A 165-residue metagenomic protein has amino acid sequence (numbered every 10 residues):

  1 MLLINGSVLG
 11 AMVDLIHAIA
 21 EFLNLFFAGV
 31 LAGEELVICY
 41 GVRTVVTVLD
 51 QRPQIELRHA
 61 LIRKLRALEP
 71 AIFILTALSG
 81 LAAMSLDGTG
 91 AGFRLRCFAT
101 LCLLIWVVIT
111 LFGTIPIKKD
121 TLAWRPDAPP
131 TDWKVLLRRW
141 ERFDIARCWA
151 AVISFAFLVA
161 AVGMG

Functional and structural regions predicted by a protein language model:
M1-A18: Short, strongly hydrophobic alpha-helical membrane anchors
D14-G29, T89-L104: Interfacial segments of alpha-helical transmembrane regions
H17-F22, A28-L75, L122-L137: Interfacial loop at the N-terminal end of multi-pass membrane proteins
Y40-G41, F73, A77-G90, G113: Membrane-helix exit/interface motif
P70-A83, R147-A156: Core segments of transmembrane alpha-helices that mediate helix-helix packing or line hydrophobic substrate/ligand
L104-F112: Mid-bilayer segments of alpha-helical transmembrane spans in multi-pass integral membrane proteins that mediate
K134-R142, R147: Membrane-proximal soluble regions of multi-pass membrane proteins
V159-G165: Juxtamembrane boundary at the C-terminal end of a transmembrane helix
